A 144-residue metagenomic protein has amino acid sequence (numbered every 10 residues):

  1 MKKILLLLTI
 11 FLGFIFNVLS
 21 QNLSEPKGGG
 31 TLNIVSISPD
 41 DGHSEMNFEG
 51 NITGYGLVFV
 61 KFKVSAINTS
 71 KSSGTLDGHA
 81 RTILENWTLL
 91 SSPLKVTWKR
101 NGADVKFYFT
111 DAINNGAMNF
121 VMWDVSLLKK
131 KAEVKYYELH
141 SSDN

Functional and structural regions predicted by a protein language model:
M1-I4: Positively charged n-region of N-terminal signal peptides that target proteins for export
I10-F11, I83: Short, linear, compositionally biased motifs with a strong N-terminal bias
L12-S20: Sec/Tat signal peptide C-region and signal peptidase I cleavage site
L19-N144: Beta-strand-enriched cores of mature, soluble protein domains
